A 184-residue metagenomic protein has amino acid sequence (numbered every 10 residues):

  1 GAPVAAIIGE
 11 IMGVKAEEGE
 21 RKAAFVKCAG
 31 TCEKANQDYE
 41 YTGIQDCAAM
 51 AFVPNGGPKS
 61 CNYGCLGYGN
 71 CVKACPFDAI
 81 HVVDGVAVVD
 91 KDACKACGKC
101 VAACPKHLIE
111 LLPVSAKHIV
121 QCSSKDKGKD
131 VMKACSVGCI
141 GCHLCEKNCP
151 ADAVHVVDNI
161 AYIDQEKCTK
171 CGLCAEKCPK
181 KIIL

Functional and structural regions predicted by a protein language model:
G1-N148, D152-H155, A175-K177, K181-L184: Ferredoxin-type iron-sulfur electron-transfer modules and their immediate structural context
A87, I160-A161: Hydrophobic residues embedded in beta-strands of well-ordered beta-sheets
